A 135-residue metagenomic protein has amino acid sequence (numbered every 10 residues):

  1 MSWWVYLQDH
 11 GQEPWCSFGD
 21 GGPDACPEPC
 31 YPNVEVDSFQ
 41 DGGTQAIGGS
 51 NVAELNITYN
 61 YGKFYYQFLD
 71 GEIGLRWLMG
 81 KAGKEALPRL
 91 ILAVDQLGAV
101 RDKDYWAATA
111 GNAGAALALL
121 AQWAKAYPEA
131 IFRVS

Functional and structural regions predicted by a protein language model:
M1-S135: Acidic (Asp/Glu-rich) sequence patches and key acidic residues that form negatively charged surfaces used
